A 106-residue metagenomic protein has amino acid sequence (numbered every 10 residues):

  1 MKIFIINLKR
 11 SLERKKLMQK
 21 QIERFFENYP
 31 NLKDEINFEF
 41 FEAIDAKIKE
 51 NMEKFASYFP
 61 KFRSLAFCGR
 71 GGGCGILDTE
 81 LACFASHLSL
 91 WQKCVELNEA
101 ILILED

Functional and structural regions predicted by a protein language model:
M1-L104: An acidic/histidine-cluster motif and surrounding catalytic segment that typifies divalent-metal-assisted enzyme active
